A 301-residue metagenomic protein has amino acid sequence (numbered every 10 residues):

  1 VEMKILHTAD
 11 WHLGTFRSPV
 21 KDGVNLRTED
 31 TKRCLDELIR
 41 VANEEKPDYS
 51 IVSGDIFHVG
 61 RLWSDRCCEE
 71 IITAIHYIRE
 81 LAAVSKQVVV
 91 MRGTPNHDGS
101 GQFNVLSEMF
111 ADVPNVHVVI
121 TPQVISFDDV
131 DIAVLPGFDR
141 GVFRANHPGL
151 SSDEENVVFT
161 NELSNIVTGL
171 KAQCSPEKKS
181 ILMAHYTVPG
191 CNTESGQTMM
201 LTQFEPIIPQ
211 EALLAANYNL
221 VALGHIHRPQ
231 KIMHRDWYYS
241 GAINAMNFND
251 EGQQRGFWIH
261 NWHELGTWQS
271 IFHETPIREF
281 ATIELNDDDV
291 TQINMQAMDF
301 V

Functional and structural regions predicted by a protein language model:
E2-L6, L13, S18, V124-V134 (+3 more regions): Beta-strand-turn-beta hairpins that frame and shape the catalytic cleft of phosphate-ester-processing enzymes
E2-T31, K179-N192: Mobile, glycine- and charge-enriched loop segments and immediately flanking short secondary-structure elements within
D10, L35, S50, D55 (+6 more regions): Divalent metal-coordination and catalytic microenvironments
H12-R17, H58-R61, V89-Q102, D139-F143 (+3 more regions): Active-site environment of divalent metal-dependent phosphoester hydrolases
G23-S126, L213-Y218: Core catalytic region of metal-dependent phosphoesterases/phosphodiesterases, especially metallo-beta-lactamase-like
G101-P206, I243: Conserved catalytic scaffold of divalent metal-dependent phosphoesterases
V124-D128, L135, R235-F300: Binuclear metal-dependent phosphoesterase catalytic core
V188-G266: Conserved beta-sheet core of the metallophosphoesterase superfamily
